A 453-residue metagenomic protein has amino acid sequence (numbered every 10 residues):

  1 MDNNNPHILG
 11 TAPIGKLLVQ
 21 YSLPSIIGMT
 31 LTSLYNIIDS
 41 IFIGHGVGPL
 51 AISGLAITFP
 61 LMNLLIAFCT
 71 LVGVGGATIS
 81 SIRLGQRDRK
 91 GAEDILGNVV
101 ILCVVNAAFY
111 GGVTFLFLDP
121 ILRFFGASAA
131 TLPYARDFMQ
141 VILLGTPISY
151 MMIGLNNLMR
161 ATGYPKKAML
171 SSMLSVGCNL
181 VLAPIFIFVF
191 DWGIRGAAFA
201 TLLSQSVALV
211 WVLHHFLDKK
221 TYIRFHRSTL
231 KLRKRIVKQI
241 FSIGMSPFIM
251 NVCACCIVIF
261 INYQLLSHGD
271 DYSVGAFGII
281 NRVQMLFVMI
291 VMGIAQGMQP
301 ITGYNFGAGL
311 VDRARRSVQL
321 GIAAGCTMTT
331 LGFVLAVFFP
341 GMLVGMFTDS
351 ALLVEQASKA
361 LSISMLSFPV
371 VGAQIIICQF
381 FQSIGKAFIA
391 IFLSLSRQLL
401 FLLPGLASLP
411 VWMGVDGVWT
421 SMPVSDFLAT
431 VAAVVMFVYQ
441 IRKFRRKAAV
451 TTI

Functional and structural regions predicted by a protein language model:
M1-S22, S80-P147, V189-G244, T302-S367 (+1 more regions): Short alpha-helical transmembrane segments in multi-pass integral membrane proteins
L9-G46, P60-G75, I79, V104-G111 (+5 more regions): N-terminal transmembrane alpha-helices
V19, L34-Y35, V72, V113-F117 (+13 more regions): Residue-level signal for transmembrane alpha-helical positions in Major Facilitator Superfamily
Q20-D39, V141, S175, S204-A208 (+4 more regions): Transmembrane helical elements of multi-pass membrane transporters/channels
L34-S53, L122-A129, I185-W192, V252-R282 (+4 more regions): Helix-terminus/linker motif at the lipid-water interface of multi-pass membrane proteins
I52-G112, S149-A168, A276-V334, F338-P340 (+1 more regions): Small-residue-rich hydrophobic transmembrane alpha-helices
L64-A67, N179-A183, L209-L213, M285-M289 (+4 more regions): Hydrophobic transmembrane alpha-helices of multi-pass small-molecule transporters
I142-R160, S171-N179, A197-V210, M292-A295 (+4 more regions): Short runs within selected transmembrane alpha-helices of multi-pass transporters and secretion channels
